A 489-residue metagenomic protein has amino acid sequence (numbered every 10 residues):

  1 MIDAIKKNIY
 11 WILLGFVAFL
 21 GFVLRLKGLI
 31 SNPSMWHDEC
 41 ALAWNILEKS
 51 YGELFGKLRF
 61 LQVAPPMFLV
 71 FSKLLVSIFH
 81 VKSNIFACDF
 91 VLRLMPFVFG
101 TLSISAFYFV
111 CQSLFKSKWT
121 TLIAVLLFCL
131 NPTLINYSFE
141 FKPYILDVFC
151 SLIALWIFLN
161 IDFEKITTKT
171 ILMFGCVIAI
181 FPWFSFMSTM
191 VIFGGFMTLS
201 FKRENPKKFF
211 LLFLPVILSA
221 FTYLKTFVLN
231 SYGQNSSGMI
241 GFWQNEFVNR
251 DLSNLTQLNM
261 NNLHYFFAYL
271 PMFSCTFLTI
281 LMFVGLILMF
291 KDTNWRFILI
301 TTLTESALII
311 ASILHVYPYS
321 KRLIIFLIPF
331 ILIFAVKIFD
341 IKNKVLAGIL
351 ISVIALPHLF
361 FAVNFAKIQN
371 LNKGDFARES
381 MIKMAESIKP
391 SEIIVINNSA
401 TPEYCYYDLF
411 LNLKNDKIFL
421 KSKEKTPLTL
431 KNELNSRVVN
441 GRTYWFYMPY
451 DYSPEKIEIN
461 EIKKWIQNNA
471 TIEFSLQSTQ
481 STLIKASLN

Functional and structural regions predicted by a protein language model:
M1-F16: N-terminal membrane topogenic signal
L14, A18-L488: Membrane-proximal helix-loop-helix interfaces that form the catalytic/acceptor-binding platform of multi-pass membrane
